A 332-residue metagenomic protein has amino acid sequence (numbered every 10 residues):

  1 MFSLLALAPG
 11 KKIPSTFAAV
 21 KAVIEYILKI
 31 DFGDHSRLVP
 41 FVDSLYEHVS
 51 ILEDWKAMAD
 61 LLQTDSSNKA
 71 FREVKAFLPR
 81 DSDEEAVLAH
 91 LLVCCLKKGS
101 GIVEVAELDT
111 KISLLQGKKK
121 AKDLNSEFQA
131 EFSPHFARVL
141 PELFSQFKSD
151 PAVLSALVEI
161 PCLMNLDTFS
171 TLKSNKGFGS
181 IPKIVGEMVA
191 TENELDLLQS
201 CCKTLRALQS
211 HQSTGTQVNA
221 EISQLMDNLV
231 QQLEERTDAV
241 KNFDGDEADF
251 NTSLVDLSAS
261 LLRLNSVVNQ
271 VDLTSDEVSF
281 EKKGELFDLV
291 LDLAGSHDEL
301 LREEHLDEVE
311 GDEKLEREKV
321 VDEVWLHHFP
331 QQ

Functional and structural regions predicted by a protein language model:
M1-Q332: Extended alpha-solenoid helical-repeat scaffolds
